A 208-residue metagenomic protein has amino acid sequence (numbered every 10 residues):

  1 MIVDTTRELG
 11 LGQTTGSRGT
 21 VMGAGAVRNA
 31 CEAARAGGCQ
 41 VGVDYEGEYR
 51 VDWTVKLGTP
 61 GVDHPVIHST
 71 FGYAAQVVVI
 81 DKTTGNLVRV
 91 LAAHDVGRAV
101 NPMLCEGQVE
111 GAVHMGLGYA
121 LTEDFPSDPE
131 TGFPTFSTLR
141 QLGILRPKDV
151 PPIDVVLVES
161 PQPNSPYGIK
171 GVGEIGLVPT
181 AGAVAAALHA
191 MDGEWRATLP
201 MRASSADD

Functional and structural regions predicted by a protein language model:
M1-D208: C-terminal catalytic domains of large/alpha subunits in multi-subunit enzymes
